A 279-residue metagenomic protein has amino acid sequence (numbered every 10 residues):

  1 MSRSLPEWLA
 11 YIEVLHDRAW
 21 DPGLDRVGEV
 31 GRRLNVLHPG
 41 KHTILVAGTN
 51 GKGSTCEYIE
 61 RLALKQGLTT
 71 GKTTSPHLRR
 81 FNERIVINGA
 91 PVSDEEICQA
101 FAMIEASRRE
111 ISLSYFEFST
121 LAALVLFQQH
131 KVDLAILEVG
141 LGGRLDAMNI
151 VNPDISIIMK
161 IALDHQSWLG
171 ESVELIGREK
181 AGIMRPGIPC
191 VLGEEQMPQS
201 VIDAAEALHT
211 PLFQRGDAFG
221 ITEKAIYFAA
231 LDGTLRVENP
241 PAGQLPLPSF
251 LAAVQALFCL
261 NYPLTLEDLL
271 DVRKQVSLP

Functional and structural regions predicted by a protein language model:
M1-A19: Charged, amphipathic alpha-helical linker segments immediately N-terminal to NTP-binding catalytic cores
E7, R18-W20, L24-K41, K65-V151 (+2 more regions): ATP-dependent carboxylate-amine ligase catalytic core
I44-G48: Hydrophobic anchor at the beta1->P-loop junction of P-loop NTPases
T49, G53, M159: Conserved G/P- and acidic residue-centered "switch" motifs that form tight phosphate/ATP-binding loops in soluble
S54-I59: Hydrophobic positions on the alpha1 helix immediately C-terminal to the Walker A/P-loop
T70, P241-V254, V276-P279: Short glycine/threonine-rich catalytic loop with a Thr-x-Gly-x-Asp
R108-L113, E238-Q244: A short glycine/serine-rich beta->alpha loop
D133-L134, E138, P153-V237, Q244 (+1 more regions): Acidic, Mg2+-coordinating active-site environments of NTP-dependent enzymes
